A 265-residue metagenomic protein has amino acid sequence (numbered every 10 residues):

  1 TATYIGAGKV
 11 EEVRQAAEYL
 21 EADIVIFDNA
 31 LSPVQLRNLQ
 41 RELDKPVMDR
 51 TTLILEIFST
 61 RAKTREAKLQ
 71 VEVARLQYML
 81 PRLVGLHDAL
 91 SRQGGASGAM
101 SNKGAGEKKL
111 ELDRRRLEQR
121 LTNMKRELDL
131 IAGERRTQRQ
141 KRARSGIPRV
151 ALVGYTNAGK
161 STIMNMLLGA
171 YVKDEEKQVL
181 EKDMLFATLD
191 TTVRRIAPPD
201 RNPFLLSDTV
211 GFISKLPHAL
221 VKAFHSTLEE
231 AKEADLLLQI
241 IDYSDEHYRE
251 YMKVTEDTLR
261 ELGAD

Functional and structural regions predicted by a protein language model:
T1-R149: Conserved P-loop NTPase architecture
G6, L69, K182, L220 (+1 more regions): Short, conserved glycine- and acidic-residue-centered signature motifs in active-site or ligand-binding loops
K9-M48, P198-P203, F224-D265: Conserved C-terminal guanine-recognition region of P-loop GTPase G domains, centered on the G4
L55, S214-K215, Y248: Conserved protein kinase catalytic core
L86, L90-K232, L236-L237: Conserved G1/Walker A P-loop phosphate-binding module
